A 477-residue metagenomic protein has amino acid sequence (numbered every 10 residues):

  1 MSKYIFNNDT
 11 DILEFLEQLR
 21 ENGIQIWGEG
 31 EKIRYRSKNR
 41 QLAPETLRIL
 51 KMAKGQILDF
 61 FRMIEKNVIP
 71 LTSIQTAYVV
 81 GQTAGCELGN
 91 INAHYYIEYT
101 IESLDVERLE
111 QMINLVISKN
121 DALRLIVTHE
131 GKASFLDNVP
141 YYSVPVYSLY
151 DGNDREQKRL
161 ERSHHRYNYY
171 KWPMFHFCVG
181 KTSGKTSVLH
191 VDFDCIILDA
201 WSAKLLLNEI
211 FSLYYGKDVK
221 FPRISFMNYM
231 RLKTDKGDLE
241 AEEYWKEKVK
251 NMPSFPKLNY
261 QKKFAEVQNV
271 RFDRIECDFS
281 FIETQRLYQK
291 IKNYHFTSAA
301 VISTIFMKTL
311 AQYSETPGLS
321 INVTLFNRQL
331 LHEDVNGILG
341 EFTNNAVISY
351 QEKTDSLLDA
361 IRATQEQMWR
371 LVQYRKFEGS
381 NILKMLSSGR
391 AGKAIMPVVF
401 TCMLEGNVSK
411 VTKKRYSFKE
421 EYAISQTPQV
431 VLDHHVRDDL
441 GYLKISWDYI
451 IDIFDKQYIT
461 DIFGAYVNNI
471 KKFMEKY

Functional and structural regions predicted by a protein language model:
S2-L13, L104-S118, F135-W172, E242 (+4 more regions): A short, small/polar-residue-rich loop/turn motif at beta-strand boundaries within alpha/beta enzyme cores
I12-E14, T83, I117-V191, L198-W201 (+2 more regions): Acyl-thioester-dependent condensation/acyltransferase catalytic cores
Y35-R40, E98-E102, Y170-L213, S298 (+1 more regions): Histidine-centered acyl-transfer/condensation active-site motif and its immediate structural neighborhood
L47, L58, V68-P70, G180-F226 (+1 more regions): Active-site-proximal acidic secondary-structure segment that organizes catalysis
R62-C86, E110-G152, K171-P173, I224-D273: Short amphipathic alpha-helices and their capping loops
R62-S103, E161, I196-I197, E209-S212 (+4 more regions): N-terminal beta-alpha "docking/capping" segments at the starts of catalytic domains in thioester/acy l-group-handling
T83-A93, E110, D121-A122, K171 (+5 more regions): His-Asp-centered acyl/peptidyl-transfer active-site segments
N120, R124, L207-N208, P317-T324 (+3 more regions): Extended, hydrophobic beta-loop-alpha segments that form or line the acyl/peptidyl-thioester binding and transfer paths
